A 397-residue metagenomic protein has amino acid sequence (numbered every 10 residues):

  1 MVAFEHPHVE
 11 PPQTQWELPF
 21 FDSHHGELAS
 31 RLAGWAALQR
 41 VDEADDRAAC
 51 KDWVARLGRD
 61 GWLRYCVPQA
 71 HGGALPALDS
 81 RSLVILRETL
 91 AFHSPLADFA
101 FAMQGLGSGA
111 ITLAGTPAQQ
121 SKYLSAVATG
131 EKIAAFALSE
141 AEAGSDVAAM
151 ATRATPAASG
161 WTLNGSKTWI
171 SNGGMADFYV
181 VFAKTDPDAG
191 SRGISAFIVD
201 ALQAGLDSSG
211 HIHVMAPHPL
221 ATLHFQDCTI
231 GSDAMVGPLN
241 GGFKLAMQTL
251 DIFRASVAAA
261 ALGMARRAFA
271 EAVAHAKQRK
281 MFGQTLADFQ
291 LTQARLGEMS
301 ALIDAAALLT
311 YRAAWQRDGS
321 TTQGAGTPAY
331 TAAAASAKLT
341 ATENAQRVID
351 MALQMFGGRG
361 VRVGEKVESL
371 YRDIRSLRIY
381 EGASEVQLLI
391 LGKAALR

Functional and structural regions predicted by a protein language model:
V2-F92, A114-P117, A126, G130 (+4 more regions): Alpha-helical interface subdomain recognition
G61, L86-A91, A183, V199-Q203 (+1 more regions): Short Ser/Thr-interspersed hydrophobic loop/turn segments at strand-loop and sheet-helix junctions that line or gate
P95-A118, G144-V147: N-terminal glycine-rich flavin-associated loop
A100, V127, E142-S145, W169-N172 (+2 more regions): Short Gly/Pro-enriched turn/cap motifs at secondary-structure boundaries
I133-T155: A gly/ser-rich beta-alpha-beta helix-loop segment of oxidoreductase catalytic cores
A149, L202-G231: Flexible, small-/acidic-enriched active-site or ligand-binding loops
N164-L206: A short core secondary-structure module
A221-Q248: A short, charged helix-loop
